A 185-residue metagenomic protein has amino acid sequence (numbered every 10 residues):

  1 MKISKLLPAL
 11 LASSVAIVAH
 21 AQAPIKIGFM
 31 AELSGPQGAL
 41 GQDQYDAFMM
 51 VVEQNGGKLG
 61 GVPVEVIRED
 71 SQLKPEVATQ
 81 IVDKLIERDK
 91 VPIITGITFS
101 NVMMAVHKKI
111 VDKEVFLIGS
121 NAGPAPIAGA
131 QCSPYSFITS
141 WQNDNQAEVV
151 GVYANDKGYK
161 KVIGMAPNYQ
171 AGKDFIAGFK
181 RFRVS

Functional and structural regions predicted by a protein language model:
K2-H20: Gram-negative bacterial Sec-dependent N-terminal signal peptides
A19-F29, G57-P63, N155-K160: Immediate post-signal peptide segment of exported/extracytoplasmic ligand-binding proteins
P24, A39-Q44, Q54, K58-G129 (+1 more regions): Beta-alpha junction/loop-to-helix N-cap segments that form part of ligand/metal-binding clefts
P24-L40, I97, K161-M165: Short beta-strand segments enriched in small/hydrophobic residues
G38-M49, G172-K180: Short, surface-exposed alpha-helical segments at coil->helix boundaries
A47-M50, V77-I81, Q146-V150: Well-ordered alpha-helical segments embedded in enzymatic catalytic cores
V91-S185: Extracytoplasmic ligand/sensor domains, especially the bilobed periplasmic-binding protein
